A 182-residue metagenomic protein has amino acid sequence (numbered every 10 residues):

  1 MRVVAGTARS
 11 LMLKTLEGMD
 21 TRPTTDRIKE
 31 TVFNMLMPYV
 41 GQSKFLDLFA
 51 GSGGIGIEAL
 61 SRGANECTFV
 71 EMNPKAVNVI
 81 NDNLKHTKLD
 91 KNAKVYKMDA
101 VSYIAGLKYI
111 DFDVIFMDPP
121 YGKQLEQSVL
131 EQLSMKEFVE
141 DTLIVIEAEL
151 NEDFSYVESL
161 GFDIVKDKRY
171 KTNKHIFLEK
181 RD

Functional and structural regions predicted by a protein language model:
M1-D182: Class I S-adenosyl-L-methionine-dependent methyltransferase catalytic core
